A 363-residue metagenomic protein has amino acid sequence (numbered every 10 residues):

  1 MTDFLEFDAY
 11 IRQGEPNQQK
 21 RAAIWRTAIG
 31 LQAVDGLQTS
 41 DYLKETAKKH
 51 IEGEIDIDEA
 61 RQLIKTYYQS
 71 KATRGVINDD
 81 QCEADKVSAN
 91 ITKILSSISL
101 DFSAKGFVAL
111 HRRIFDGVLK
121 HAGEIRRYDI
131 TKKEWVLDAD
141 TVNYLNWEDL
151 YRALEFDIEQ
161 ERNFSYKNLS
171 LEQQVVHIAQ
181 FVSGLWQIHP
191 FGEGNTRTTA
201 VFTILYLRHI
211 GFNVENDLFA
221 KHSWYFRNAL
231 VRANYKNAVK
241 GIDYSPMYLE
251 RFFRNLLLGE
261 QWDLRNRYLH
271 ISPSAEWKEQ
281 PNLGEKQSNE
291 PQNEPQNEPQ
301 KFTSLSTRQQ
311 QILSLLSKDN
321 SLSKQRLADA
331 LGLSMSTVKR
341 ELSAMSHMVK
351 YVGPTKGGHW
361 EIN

Functional and structural regions predicted by a protein language model:
M1-N363: FIC/Doc superfamily catalytic core
